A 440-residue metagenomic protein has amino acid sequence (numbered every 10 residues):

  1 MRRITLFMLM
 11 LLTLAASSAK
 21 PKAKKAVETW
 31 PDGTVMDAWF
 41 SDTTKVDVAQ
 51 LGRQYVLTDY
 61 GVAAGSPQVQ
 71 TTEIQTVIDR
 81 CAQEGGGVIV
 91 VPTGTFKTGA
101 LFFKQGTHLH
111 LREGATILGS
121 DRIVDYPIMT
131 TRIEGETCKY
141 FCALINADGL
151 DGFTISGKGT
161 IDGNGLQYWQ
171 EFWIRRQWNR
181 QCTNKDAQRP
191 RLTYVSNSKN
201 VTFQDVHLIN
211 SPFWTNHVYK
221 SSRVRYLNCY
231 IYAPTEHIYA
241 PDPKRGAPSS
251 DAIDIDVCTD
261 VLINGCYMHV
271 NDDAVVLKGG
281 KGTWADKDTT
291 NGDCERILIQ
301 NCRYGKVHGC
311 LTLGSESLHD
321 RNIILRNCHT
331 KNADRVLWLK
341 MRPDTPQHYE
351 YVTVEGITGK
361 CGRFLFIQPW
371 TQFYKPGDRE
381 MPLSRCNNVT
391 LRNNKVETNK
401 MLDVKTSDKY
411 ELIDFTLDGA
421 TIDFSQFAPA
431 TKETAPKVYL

Functional and structural regions predicted by a protein language model:
R2-T5, S18-V90, T95-H108, R112-N197 (+5 more regions): Extracellular "leader-to-stem" segments immediately downstream of a signal peptide or signal-anchor in secreted/lumenal
M10-S17: Hydrophobic h-region of N-terminal signal peptides that target proteins for export in Gram-negative bacteria
A19-P21, Y55, E136, Y374-P376 (+1 more regions): Short, local alpha-helical segments
S66, Y267, R303, S315-S317 (+3 more regions): Structured beta->alpha junctions
Q68-T71, D293, R385: Electropositive phosphate-/nucleotide-binding environments in soluble metabolic enzymes
A100-F103, T116, S120-D121, A143-D148 (+11 more regions): Glycine-rich beta-solenoid repeat tracts in large extracellular/virion proteins
A100-K104, T131-Y140, L318, I323 (+3 more regions): Short secondary-structure transition/capping segments
E113-G114, D151-T160, K199-N210, S222-E236 (+9 more regions): Right-handed parallel beta-helix
